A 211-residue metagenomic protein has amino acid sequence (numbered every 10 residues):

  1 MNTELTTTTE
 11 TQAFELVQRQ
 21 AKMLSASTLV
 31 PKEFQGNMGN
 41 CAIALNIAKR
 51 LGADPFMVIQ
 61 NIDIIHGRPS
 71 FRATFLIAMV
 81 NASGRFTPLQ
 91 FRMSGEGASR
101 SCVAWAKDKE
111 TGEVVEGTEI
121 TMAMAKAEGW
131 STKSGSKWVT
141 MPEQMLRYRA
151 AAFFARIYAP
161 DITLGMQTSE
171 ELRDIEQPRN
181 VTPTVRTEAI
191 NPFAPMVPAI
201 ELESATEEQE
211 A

Functional and structural regions predicted by a protein language model:
M1-A211: Polyanion-binding surfaces on beta-sheet-dominated domains and ring/shell assemblies
